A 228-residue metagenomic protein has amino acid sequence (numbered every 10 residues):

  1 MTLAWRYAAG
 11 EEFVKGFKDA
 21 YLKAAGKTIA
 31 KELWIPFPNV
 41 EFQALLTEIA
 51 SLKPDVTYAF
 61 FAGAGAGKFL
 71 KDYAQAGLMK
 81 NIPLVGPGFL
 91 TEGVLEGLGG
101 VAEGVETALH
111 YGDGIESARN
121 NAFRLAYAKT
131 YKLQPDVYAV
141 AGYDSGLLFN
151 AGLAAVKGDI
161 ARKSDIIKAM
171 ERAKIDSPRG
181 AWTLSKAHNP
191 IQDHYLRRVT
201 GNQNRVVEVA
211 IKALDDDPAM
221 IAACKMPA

Functional and structural regions predicted by a protein language model:
M1-Q75, D113-A122: Extracellular/periplasmic Venus flytrap/periplasmic-binding protein
T2-A4, Q134-V140, I160-K163, A181-T183: Surface-exposed patches in mature extracellular/periplasmic domains of secreted proteins
E11, G67, A139-L147, S164 (+1 more regions): An alpha-helix initiation/capping motif
F17, T57, F69, V105 (+4 more regions): Residue-level signal for nonpolar/aromatic packing positions in well-ordered secondary structure
K18-G26, T47-P54, A74-L78, A128-K132 (+2 more regions): Sec-exported extracytoplasmic/periplasmic mature domains
D72-Y143, A154-I160, Q203, V209-P227: Extracellular/periplasmic periplasmic-binding protein-like sensory domains
E171-A228: Solvent-exposed, acidic/polar segments of extracytosolic/periplasmic ligand-binding ectodomains
